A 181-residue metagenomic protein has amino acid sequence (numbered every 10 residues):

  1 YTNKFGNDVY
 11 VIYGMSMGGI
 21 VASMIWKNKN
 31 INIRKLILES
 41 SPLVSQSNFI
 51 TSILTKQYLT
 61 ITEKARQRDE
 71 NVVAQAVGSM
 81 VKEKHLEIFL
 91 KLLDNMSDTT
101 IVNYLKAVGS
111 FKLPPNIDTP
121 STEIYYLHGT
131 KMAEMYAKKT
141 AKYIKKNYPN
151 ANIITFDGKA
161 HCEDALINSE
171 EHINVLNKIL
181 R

Functional and structural regions predicted by a protein language model:
Y1-Y10: Conserved acidic catalytic loop of the alpha/beta-hydrolase fold
I12-G14, E39: Short beta-strand immediately N-terminal to the catalytic nucleophile in serine-hydrolase-like folds
G14-G18, A22: Gly/Ala-rich beta-loop-alpha elbow adjacent to hydrolase catalytic centers
K27-N28, I33-K64: Flexible "cap/lid" loop of the alpha/beta hydrolase fold
R66-D118: Conserved alpha/beta-hydrolase catalytic His-Asp/Glu region
P120, Y126-G129: Short beta-strand/loop motif that positions the catalytic acidic residue of the alpha/beta-hydrolase fold
A133-T140: Conserved alpha/beta-hydrolase "acid-adjacent" motif
F156-E170: Catalytic histidine-centered segment of alpha/beta-hydrolase-like enzymes
